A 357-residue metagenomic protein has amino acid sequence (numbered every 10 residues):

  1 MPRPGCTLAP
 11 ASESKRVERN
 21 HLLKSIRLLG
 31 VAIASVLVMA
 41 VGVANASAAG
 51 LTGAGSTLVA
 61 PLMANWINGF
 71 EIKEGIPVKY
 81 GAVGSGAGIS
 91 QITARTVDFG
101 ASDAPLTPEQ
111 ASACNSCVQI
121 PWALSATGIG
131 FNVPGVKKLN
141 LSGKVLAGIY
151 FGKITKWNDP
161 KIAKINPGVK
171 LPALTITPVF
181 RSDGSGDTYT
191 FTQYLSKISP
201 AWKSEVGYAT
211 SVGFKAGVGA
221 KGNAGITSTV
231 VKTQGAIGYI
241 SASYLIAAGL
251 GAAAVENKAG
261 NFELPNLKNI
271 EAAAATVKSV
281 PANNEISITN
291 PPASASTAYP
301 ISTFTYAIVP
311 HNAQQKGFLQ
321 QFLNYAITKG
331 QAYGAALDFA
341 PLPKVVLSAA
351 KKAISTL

Functional and structural regions predicted by a protein language model:
M1-R3, G30: Short intrinsically disordered, low-complexity coil segments enriched in acidic
R3-L22: Short, Lys/Arg-enriched N-terminal segments with co-localized hydrophobic residues within the first ~10-30 amino acids
C6, K24, G53-S56: Intrinsically disordered/low-complexity terminal segments and short unstructured peptides
A11-E13, A34-V36, A46-A48: Short stretches within intrinsically disordered, low-complexity N-terminal or propeptide regions
E18-A32: N-terminal export and membrane-targeting signals
G30-A40: Bacterial N-terminal signal peptides
A46-L357: Flexible loop/hinge segments at secondary-structure junctions
